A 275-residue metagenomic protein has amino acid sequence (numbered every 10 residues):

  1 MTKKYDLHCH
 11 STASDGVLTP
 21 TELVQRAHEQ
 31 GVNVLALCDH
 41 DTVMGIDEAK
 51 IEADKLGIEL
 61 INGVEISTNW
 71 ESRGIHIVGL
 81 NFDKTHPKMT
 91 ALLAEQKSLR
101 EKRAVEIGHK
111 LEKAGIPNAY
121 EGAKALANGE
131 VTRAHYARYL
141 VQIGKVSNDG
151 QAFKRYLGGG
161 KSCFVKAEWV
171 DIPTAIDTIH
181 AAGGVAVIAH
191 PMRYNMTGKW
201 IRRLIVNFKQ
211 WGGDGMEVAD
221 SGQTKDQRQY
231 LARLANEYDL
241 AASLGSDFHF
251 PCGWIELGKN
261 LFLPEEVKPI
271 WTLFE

Functional and structural regions predicted by a protein language model:
M1-R73, L157-G158, D171-G253, F262 (+1 more regions): An N-terminally biased module of ancient metal coordination in phosphate/nucleic-acid-related enzymes
D54-V206, L261, E266-P269, F274: Extended substrate/RNA-proximal surfaces in nucleic-acid metabolism proteins
K88, G253-W254: A short acidic, helix-capping loop that chelates divalent metal ions and anchors anionic groups
L257: Short clusters of hydrophobic/aromatic residues that line enzyme substrate/ligand-binding pockets
